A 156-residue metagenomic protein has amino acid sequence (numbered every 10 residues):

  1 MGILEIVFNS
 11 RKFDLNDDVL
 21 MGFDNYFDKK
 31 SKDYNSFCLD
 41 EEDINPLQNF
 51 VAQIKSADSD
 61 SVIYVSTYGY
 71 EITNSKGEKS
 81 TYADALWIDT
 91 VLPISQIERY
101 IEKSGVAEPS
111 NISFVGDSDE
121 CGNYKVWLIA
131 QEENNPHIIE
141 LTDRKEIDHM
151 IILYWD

Functional and structural regions predicted by a protein language model:
M1-E108: Long, contiguous N-terminal structural blocks used for assembly/anchoring
Q96-R99, S104-S118, V126, N135-P136: Extended alpha-helical interaction scaffolds used for oligomerization/partner binding
S118-D156: Acidic, proline/glycine-rich low-complexity IDRs
